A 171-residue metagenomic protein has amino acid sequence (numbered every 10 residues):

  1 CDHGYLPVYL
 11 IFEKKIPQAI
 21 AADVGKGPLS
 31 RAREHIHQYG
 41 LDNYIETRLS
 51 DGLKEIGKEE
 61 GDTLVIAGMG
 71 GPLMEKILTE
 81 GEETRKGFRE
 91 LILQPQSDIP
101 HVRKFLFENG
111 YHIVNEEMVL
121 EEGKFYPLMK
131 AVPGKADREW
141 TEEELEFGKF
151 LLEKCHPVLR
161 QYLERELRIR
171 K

Functional and structural regions predicted by a protein language model:
H3-P17: Conserved SAM-binding loop of SAM-dependent methyltransferases across substrates and taxa, primarily the Class I
E13-K15, H37-D42, E83-K86: Short helix-capping segments at alpha-helix termini
I20, G25, D98-E139: Active-site capping/gating segments
A22-D62: S-adenosyl-L-methionine
L49-D51, P95, N115: Short loop/edge segments at beta-strand edges and connector loops that shape dinucleotide/nucleotide cofactor-binding
P72-E83, D98-I99: A short, conserved alpha-helix within the catalytic core of class I
R85-P100: Conserved beta-strand signature within the Rossmann-like core of class I S-adenosyl-L-methionine
G134-K135, E142-K171: An accessory alpha-helical subdomain
